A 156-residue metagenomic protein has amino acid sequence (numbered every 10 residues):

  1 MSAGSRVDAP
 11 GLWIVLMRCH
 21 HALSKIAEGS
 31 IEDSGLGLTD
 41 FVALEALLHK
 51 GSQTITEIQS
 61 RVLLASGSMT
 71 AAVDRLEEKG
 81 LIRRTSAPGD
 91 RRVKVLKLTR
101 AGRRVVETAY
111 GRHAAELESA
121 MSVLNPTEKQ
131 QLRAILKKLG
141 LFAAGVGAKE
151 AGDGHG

Functional and structural regions predicted by a protein language model:
M1-R6, P126-G156: C-terminal regulatory/oligomerization modules of transcriptional regulators
M1-S34, H155-G156: N-terminal leader segment of winged-helix/HTH proteins
P10-I14, S34-E45, G67: Short alpha-helical elements of helix-turn-helix
M17, E45-H49, Y110, K137: Short, locally clustered residues in the helix-turn-helix/winged-helix DNA-binding domain
S24, D74-K137, L141: Charged, amphipathic alpha-helical coiled-coil/dimerization segments
K50-T54: Short capping segments at the starts of secondary-structure elements
I55-T56, G67, D74, K94: Residues within helix-turn-helix
Q59: The alpha-helix within a helix-turn-helix
